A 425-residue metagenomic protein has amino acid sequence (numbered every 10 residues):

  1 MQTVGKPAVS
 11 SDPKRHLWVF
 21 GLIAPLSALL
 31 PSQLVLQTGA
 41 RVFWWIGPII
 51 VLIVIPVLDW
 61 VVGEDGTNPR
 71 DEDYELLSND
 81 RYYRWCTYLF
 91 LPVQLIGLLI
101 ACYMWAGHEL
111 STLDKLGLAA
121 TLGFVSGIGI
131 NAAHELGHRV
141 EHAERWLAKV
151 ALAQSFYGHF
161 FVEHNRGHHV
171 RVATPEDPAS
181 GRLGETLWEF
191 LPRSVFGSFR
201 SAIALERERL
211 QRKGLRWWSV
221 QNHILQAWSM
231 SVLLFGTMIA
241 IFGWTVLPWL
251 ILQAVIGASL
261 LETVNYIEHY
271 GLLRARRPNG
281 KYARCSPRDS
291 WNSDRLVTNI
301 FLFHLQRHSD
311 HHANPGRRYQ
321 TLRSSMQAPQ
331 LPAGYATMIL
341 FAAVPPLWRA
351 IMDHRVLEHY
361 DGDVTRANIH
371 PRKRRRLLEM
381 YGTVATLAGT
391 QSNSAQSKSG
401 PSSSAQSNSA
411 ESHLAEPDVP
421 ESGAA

Functional and structural regions predicted by a protein language model:
Q2-P25, L34, E141-K149, A153-H223 (+2 more regions): Cytosolic/stromal cytosol-facing helical appendages immediately following the last transmembrane segment
S11-W60, R81-A106, L113-S126, S219-N265 (+1 more regions): Alpha-helical bilayer-embedded segments of polytopic membrane proteins, i.e., transmembrane/intramembrane helices
I55-G66, G129-E135, Y157-F161, L260-H269: Juxtamembrane membrane-interface segments at transmembrane alpha-helix termini
V61-L76, L273: Membrane-helix interface/capping segments
D65-N68, M104-G107, G137, G271 (+1 more regions): Juxtamembrane transmembrane-helix termini
R70-V195: Intramembrane catalytic core of multi-pass membrane enzymes that act on lipidic substrates
G127-A132, L250, I300, H304 (+1 more regions): Short alpha-helical catalytic segment bearing the HExxH-like zincin motif of zinc-dependent metalloproteases
K398-A410: Intrinsically disordered, low-complexity tandem-repeat regions
